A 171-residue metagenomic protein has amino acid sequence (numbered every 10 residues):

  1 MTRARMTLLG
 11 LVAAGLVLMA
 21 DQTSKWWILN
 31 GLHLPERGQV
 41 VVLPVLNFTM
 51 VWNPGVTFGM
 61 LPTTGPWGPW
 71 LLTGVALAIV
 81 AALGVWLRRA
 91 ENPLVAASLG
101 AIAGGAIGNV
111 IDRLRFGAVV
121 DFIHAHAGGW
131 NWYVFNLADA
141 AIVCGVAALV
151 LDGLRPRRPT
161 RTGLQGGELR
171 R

Functional and structural regions predicted by a protein language model:
M1-R171: Alpha-helical transmembrane bundles and membrane-interface segments of multipass inner-membrane proteins
